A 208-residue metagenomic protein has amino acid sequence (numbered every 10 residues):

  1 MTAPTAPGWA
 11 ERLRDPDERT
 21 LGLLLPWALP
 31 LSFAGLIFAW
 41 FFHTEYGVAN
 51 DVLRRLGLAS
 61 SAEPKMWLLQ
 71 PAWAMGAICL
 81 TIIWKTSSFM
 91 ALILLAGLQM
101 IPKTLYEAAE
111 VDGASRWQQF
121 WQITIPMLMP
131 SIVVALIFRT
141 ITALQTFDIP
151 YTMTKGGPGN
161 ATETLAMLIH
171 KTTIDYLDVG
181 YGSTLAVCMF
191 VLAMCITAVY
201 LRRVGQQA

Functional and structural regions predicted by a protein language model:
M1-A208: A structural signal for multi-pass alpha-helical bundles of membrane permease subunits that mediate small-molecule
